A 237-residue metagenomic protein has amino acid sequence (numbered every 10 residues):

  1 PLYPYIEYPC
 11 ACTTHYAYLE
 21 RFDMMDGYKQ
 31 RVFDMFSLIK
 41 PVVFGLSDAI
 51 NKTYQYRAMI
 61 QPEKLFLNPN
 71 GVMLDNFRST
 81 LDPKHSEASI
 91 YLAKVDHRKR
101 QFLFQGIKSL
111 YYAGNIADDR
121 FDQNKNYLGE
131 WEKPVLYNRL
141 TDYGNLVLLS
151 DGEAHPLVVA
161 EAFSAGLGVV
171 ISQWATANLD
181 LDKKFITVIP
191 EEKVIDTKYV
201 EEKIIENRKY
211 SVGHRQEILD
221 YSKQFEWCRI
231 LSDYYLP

Functional and structural regions predicted by a protein language model:
P1-D23, F44: Active-site proximal beta-strand in glycosyltransferases
M24-F44, T141: Membrane-proximal helix-turn-helix segments that form the acceptor-binding/catalytic region of lipid-linked
K40-R78: Donor nucleotide-sugar binding/catalytic pocket of nucleotide-sugar-dependent glycosyltransferases
L81-K99, Q105-K108: Conserved donor-binding/catalytic core segment of Leloir-type glycosyltransferases
Y137, V159-S164, N178-L179: Short alpha-helical segment that forms part of, or immediately flanks, the ligand-binding pocket in carbohydrate-active
D151: Aromatic "clamp/platform" in nucleotide-sugar-dependent glycosyltransferases that forms part of the donor/acceptor
G168-S172, N178: Short hydrophobic beta-strand element within catalytic cores of glycosyltransferases and related nucleotide-activated
E192-E201, I205-P237: A charged, aromatic-enriched C-terminal amphipathic alpha-helix characteristic of glycosyltransferases across folds
